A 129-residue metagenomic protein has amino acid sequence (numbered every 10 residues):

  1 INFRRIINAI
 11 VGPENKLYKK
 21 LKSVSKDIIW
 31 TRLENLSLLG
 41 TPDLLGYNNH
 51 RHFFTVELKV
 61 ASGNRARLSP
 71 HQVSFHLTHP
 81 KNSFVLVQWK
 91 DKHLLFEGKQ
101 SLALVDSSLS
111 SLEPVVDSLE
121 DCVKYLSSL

Functional and structural regions predicted by a protein language model:
N2-N35, N49: Acidic-basic catalytic patches of nuclease active cores, encompassing PD-(D/E)XK and other metal-cofactor nuclease
F3-I6, S110-L129: Charged phosphate-binding loop/patch that engages nucleotide di/tri-phosphates or the phosphate backbone of nucleic
R32, E57, V85-V87: Structural signal for conserved beta-strand scaffold positions within catalytic alpha/beta enzyme cores
G40: Beta-rich catalytic cores
L44-G46, H52-S62: Conserved catalytic cores of phosphodiester-cleaving nucleases, focusing on short active-site segments
A61-H79: Mg2+/Mn2+-dependent nuclease catalytic core
T78-A103: Nucleic-acid nuclease catalytic cores
